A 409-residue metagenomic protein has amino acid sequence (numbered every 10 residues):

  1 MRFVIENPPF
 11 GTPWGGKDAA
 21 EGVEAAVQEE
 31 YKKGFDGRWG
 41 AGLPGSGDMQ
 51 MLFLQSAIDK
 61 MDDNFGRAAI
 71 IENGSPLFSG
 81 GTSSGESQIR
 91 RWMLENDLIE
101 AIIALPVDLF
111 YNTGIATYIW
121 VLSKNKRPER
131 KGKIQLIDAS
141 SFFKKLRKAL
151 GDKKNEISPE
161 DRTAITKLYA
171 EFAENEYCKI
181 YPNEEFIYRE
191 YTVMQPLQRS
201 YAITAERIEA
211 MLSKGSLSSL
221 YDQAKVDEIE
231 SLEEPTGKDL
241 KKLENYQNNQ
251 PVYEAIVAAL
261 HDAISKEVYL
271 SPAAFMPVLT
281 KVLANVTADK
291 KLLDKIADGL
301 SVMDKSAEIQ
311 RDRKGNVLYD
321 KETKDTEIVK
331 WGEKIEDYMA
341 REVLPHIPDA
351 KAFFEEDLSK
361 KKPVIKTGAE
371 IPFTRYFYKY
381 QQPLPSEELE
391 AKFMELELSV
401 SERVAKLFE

Functional and structural regions predicted by a protein language model:
R2-K406: A conserved structural/catalytic subdomain of Rossmann-like adenosyl-cofactor enzymes
